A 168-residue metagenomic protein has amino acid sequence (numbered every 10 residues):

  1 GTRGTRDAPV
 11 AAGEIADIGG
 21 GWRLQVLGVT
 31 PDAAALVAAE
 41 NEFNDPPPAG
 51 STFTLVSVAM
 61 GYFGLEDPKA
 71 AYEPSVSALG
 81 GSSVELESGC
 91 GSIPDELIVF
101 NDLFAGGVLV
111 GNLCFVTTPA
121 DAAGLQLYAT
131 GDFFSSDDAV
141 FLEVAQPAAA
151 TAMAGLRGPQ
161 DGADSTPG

Functional and structural regions predicted by a protein language model:
G1-L55, A59-G168: Conserved functional micro-motifs across diverse proteins
